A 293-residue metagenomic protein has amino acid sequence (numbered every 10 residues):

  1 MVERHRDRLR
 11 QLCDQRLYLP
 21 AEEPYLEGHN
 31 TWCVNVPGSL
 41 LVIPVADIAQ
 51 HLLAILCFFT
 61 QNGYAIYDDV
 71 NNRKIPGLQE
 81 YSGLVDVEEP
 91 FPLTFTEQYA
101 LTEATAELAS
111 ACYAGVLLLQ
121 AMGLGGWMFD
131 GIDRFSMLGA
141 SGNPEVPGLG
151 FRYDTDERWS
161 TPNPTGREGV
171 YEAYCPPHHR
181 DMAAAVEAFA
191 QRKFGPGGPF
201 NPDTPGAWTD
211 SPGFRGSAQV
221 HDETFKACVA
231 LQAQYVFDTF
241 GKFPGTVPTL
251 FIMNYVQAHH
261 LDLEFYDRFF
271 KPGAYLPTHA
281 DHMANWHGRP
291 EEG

Functional and structural regions predicted by a protein language model:
M1-G293: Acidic, surface-exposed loops and disordered segments
